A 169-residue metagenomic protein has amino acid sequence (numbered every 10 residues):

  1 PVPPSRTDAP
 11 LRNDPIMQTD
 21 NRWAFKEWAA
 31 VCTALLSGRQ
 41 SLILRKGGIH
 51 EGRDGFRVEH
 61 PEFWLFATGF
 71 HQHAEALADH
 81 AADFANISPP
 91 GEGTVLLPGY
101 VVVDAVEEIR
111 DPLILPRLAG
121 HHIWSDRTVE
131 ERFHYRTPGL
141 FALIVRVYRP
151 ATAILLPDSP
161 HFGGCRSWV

Functional and structural regions predicted by a protein language model:
P1-I16: N-terminal amphipathic/basic-hydrophobic helices that include classical n-h-c signal peptides and signal-anchor
Q18-V169: Structured alpha/beta reader/binder surfaces that contact nucleic acids or chromatin modification marks
